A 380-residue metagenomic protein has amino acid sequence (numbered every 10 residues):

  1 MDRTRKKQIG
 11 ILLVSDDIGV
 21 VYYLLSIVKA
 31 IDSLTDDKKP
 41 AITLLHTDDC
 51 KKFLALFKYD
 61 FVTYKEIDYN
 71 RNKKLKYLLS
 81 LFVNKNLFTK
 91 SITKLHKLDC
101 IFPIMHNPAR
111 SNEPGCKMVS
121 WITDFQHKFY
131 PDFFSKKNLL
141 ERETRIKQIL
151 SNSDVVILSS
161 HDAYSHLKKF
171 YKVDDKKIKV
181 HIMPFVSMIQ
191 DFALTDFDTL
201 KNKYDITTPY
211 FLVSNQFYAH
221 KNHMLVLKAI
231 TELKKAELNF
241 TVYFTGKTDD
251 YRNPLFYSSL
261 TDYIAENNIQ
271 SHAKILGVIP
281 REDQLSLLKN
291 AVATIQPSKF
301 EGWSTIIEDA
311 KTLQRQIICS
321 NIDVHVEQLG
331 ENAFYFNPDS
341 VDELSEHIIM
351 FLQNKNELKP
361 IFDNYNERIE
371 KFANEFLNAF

Functional and structural regions predicted by a protein language model:
M1-F380: Carbohydrate transferase catalytic cores enriched for Leloir-type hexosyltransferases
